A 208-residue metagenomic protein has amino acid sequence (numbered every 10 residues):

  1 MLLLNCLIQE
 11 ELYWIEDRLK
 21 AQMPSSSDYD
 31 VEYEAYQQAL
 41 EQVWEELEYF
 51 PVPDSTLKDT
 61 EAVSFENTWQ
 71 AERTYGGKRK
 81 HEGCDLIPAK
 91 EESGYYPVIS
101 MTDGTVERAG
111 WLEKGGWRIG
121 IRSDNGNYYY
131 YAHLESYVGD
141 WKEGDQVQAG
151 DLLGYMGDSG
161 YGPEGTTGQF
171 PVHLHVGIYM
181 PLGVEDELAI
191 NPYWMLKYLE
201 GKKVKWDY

Functional and structural regions predicted by a protein language model:
L2-W117, A149, G162, G201-Y208: Surface-exposed, glycine-biased beta-strand/turn segments
V52, K58-T60, G120-G139, M195-Y208: A short, hydrophobic/aromatic-rich structural module that often spans a beta strand with its adjoining loop
K78-E91, G120-N127, I178-I190, M195: Small beta-barrel nucleic-acid-binding modules, principally OB-folds
I87, R122, A132-E135, Q148 (+2 more regions): Residue-level detector of conserved, well-ordered beta-strand and adjacent loop positions that form binding/recognition
E92-Y95, E135-G144, G157: Gly/Ser-rich catalytic serine loop of serine hydrolases
I99-K142, G165-H173: Zn2+-dependent peptidoglycan hydrolase active-site motif and core
R118-I121, Q148-E164: Short hydrophobic beta/alpha edge segments that flank linear recognition/processing sites
E143, Q148, Q169-Y208: Acidic, glycine-rich catalytic/binding loops that coordinate metals and/or anionic ligands
